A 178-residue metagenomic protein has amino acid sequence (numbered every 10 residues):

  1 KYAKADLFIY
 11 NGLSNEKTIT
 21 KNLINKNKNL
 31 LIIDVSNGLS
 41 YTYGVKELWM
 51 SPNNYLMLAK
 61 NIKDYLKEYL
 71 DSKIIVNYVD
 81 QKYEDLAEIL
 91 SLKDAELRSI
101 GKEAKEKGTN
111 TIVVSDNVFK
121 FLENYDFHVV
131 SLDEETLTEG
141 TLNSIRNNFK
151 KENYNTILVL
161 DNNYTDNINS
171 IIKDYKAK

Functional and structural regions predicted by a protein language model:
K1-K178: Extracytoplasmic metal-acquisition and chelation regions
